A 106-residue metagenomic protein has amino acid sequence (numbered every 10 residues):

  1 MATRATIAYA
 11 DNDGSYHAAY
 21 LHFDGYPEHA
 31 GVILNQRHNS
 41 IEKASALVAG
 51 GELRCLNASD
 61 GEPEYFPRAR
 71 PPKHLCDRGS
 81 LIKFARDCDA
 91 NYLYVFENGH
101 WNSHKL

Functional and structural regions predicted by a protein language model:
R4-Y9: Short beta-strand scaffold segments in enzyme catalytic cores
A10-D11, L106: Short beta-strand-to-coil "C-cap" segments at the C-terminal boundary of structured domains/repeats, marking
D13-S15: Active-site beta-strand-loop-beta-strand hairpin of nuclease catalytic cores that positions key catalytic residues
H17-H29: Short, solvent-exposed aromatic-acidic interface loops
N35-L106: Low-complexity intrinsically disordered segments
